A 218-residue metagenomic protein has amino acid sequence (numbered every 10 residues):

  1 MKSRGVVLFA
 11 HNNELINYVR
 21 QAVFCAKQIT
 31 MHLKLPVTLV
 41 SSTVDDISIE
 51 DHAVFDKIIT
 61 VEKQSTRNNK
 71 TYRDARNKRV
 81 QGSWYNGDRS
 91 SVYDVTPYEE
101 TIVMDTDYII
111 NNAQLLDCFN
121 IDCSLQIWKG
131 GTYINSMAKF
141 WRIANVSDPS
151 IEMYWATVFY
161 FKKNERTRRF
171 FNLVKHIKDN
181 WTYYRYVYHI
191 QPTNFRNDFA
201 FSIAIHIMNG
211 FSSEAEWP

Functional and structural regions predicted by a protein language model:
M1-P218: Glycosyltransferase catalytic domains, chiefly GT-A lineage
